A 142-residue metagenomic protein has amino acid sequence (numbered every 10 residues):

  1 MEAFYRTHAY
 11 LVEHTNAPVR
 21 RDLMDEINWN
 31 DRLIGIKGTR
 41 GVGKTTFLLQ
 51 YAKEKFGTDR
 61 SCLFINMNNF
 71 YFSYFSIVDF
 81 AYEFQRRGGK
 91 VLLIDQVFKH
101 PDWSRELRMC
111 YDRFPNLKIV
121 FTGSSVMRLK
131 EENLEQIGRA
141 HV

Functional and structural regions predicted by a protein language model:
M1-H141: Phosphate-binding site recognition
